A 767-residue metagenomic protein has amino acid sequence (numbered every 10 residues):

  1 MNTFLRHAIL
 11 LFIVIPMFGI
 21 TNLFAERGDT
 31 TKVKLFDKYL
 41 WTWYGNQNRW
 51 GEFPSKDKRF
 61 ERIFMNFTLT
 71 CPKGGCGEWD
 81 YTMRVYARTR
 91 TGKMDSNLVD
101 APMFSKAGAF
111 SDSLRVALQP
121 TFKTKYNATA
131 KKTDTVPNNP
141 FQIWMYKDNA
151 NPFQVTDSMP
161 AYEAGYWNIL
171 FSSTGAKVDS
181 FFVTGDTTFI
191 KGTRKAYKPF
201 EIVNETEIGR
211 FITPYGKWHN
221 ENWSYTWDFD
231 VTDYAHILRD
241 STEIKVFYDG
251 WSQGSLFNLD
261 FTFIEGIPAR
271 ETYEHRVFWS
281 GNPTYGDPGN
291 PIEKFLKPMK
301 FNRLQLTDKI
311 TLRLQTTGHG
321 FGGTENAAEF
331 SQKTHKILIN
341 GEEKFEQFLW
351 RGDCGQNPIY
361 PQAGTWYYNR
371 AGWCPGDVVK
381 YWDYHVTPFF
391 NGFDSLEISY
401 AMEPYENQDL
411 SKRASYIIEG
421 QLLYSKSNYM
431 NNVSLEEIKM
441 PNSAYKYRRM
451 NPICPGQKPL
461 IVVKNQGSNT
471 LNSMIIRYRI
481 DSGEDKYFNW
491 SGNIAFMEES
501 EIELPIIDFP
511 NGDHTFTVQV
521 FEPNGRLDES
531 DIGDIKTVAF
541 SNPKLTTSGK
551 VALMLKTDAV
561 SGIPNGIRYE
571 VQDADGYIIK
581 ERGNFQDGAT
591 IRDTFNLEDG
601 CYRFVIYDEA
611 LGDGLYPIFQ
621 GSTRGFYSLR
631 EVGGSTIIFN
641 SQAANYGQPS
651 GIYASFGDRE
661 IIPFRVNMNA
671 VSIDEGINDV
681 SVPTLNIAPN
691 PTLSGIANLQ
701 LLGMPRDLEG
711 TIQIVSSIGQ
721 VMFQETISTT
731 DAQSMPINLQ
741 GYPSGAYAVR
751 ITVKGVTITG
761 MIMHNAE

Functional and structural regions predicted by a protein language model:
M1-T30, I673, A766-E767: Bacterial Sec-dependent N-terminal signal peptides
F24-V433, K439-S443, R449-P455, Q466-S468 (+1 more regions): Extracellular/secretory-pathway and virion-surface proteins
Q356-F393, M402-E406, A539-A670: Loop and turn regions of beta-sandwich accessory domains that flank beta-strands and are enriched in small/polar
S427-I453, T537, P543-V551, I662-A688 (+2 more regions): Residue-level detector of functionally pivotal "anchor" positions at catalytic/ligand-binding pockets or at interdomain
S468-S473, P564, G614, T692 (+2 more regions): Short acidic/proline- and small/hydrophobic-mixed sequence motifs that coincide with surface turns and coil-to-beta
G483-N511: Intrinsically disordered, low-complexity Pro/Gly/Ser/Thr-rich segments with frequent PxxP/GP/PP motifs and embedded
D508-L545: Terminal connector regions
V571-D573, N678-E767: C-terminal outer-membrane/trafficking sorting elements
